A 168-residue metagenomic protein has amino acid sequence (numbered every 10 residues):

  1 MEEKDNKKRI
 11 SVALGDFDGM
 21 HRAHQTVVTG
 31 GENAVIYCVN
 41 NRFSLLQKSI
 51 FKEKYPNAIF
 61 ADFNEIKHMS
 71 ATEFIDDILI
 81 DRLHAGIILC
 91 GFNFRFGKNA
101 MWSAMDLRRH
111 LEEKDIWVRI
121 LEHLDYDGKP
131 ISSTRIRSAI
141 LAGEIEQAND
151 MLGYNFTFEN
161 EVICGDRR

Functional and structural regions predicted by a protein language model:
M1-K4, I59-A61: Short acidic-hydrophobic, aromatic-tinged amphipathic segments that line or gate anion-handling sites
E3-F51: N-terminal catalytic cores of NTP/NDP-binding nucleotidyl/phosphoryl-transfer enzymes
R9, P56, G86: Conserved acidic residues
A34, A58-F60, V118-I120: Conserved beta-strand scaffold positions in the cores of enzyme catalytic domains, especially in NTP/NDP-utilizing
Y37, A61, G91: Conserved residues at the C-terminal ends of beta-strands
F43-S44, I66-M69: Acidic-and-aromatic substrate-binding clefts and catalytic sites of carbohydrate-active enzymes
K52-D62: A glycine-rich helix N-cap at a beta->alpha junction
N64, T72-D76, I80-R168: Active-site cores that bind ATP or allylic diphosphates and position pyrophosphate for catalysis
